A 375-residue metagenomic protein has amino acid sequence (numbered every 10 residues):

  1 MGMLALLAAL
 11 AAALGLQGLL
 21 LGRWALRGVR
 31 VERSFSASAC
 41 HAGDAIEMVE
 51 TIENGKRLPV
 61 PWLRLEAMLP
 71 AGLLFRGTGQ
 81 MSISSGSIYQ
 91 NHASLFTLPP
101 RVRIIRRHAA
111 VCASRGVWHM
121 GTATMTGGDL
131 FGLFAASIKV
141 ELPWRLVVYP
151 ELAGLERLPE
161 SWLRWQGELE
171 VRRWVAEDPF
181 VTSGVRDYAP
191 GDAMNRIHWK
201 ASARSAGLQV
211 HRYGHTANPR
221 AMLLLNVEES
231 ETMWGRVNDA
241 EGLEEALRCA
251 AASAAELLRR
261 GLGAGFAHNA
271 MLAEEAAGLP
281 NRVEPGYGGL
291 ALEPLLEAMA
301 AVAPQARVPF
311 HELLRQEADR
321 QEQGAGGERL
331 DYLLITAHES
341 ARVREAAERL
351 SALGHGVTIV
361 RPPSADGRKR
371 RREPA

Functional and structural regions predicted by a protein language model:
G2-L4, A13-W162: Membrane-proximal, non-transmembrane interaction regions of membrane/secretory-pathway proteins
M3-L10, A250: Alpha-helical transmembrane segments
V29-V31, M48, P61, V181 (+2 more regions): Short beta-strand or tight-loop elements that sit immediately N-terminal to catalytic metal-binding acidic residues
M48, W144, S183, I197 (+1 more regions): Change "...and in nucleic-acid phosphodiester-cleaving endonucleases..." to "...and in nucleic-acid processing enzymes
V117, I138-V140, P179, A193 (+1 more regions): A short, structural micro-pattern
D129-L130, L142-V147, L163-E168, A217-R220 (+2 more regions): Extreme N-terminal leader/targeting regions
E156-V181: Compositionally biased low-complexity segments at domain edges in trafficked proteins and select soluble regulators
P159, A176, D187-A375: Exposed, interaction-prone extracellular/peripheral surfaces
